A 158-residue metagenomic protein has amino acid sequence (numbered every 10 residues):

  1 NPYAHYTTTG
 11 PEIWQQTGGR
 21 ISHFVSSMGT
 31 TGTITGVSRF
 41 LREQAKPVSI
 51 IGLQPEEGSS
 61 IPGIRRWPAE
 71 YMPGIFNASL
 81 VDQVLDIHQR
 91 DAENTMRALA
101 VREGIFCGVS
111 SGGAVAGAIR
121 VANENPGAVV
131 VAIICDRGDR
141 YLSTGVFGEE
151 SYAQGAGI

Functional and structural regions predicted by a protein language model:
N1-G29, R90-F106: Active-site/ligand-binding-proximal alpha/beta "capping" segment
Y3, S27-S38, S110-A118, Y141: Short glycine/serine/threonine-rich phosphate/pyrophosphate-binding segments that cradle anionic phosphate groups
T7-W14, T35-S38, R42, I61-R65 (+5 more regions): Predominant activation on well-ordered alpha-helical scaffold segments within soluble catalytic domains
R20, L41-V109, N123-E124, G145-I158: Active-site/ligand-binding loops adjacent to catalytic centers
G29-G32, Q54-S59, P68, G113 (+1 more regions): Glycine-rich beta-alpha junction loops
F106-V109, V129-I134: Conserved active-site loop/cleft motifs that coordinate metal ions or position small ligands
A132-S143, F147-E149: A short, charged, Gly/Pro-tolerant segment at domain boundaries
